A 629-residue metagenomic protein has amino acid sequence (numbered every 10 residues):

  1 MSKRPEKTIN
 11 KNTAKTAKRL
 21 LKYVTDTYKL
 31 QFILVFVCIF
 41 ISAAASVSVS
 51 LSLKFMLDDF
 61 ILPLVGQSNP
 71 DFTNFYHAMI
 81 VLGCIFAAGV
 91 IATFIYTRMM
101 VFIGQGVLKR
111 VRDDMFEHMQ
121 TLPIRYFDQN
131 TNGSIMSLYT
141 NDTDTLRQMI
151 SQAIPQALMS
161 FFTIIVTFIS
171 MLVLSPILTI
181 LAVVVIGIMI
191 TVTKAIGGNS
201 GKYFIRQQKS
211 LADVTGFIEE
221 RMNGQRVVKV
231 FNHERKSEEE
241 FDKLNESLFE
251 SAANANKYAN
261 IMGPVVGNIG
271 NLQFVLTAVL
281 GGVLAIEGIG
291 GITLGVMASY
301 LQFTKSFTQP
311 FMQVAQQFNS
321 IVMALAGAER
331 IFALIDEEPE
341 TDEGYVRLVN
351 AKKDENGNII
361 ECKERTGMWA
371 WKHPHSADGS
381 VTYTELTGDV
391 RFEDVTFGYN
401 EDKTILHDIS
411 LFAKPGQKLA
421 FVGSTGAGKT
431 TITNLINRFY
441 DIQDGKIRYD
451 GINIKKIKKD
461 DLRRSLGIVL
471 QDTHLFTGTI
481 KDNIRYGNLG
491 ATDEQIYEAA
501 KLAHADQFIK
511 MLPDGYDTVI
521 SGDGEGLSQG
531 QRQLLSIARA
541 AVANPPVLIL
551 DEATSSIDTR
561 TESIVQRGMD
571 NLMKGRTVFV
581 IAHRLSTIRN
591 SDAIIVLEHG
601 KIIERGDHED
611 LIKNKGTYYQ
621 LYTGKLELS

Functional and structural regions predicted by a protein language model:
M1-S46, I61-V81, Y96-M100, G104 (+9 more regions): Membrane-integrated ABC transporters
E6, N10-T13, V37, A45-D58 (+13 more regions): Juxtamembrane helix-loop junctions of ABC transporter transmembrane domains
A14-L21, L30-V37, R112, N132-Y139 (+10 more regions): Alpha-helical membrane-protein architecture signal
D26-K29, I124-R125, T143-I150, I154 (+6 more regions): An intracellular "coupling" helix at the cytosolic face of ABC transporter transmembrane type-1 domains
T27, Q31-A44, A88-I91, Q152-R206 (+2 more regions): Transmembrane helices of ABC transporter permease
Y28, L57, C84, M115 (+18 more regions): Hydrophobic/aromatic residues within transmembrane alpha-helices of membrane transport systems, especially the TMDs
P63, S170-V184, N254, Y258-E329 (+2 more regions): Helix-loop-helix
S68, A351-S629: ABC-type nucleotide-binding domain
